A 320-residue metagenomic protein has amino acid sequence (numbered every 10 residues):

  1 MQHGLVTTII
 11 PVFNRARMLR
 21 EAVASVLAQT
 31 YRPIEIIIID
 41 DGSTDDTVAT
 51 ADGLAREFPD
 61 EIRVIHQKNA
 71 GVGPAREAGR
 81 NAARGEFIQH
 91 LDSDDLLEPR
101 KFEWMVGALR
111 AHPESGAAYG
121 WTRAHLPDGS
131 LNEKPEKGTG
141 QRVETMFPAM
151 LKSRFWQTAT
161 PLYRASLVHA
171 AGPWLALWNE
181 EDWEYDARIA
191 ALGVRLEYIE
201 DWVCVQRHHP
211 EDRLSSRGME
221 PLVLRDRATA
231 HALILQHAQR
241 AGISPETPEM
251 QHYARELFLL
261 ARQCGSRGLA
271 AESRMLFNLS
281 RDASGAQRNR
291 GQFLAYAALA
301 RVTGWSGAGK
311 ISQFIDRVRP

Functional and structural regions predicted by a protein language model:
M1-L27: N-proximal low-complexity "stem/linker" segments adjacent to membrane-targeting elements
T8, G140-R227: Conserved nucleotide-sugar donor-binding catalytic segment
R20, D45-L54, L96, R100: Acidic helix N-cap motif at the loop->helix transition within catalytic regions of sugar-transfer enzymes
S25, R32, D40-T50, D92: A conserved acidic beta->alpha catalytic loop
Q67-A83, W104: Glycine-rich, basic loop-to-helix element that forms the pyrophosphate-binding segment of sugar-nucleotide handling
I88: Short aromatic/hydrophobic "clamp" motif used to bind/position activated sugar donors
R100-N132: Conserved donor NDP-sugar-binding/catalytic core segment of glycosyltransferases
W202, R207-P320: C-terminal subregions of glycosyltransferases and related glycan-biosynthesis enzymes
